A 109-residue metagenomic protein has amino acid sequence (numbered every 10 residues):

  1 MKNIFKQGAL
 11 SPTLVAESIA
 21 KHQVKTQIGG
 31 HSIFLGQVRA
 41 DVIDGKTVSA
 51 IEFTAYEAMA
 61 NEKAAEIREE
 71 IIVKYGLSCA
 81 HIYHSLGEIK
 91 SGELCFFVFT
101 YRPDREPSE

Functional and structural regions predicted by a protein language model:
M1-L94, P103, P107: N-terminal, polar/charged subdomain of small-to-medium soluble alpha/beta proteins
F99-Y101: Short hydrophobic/aromatic beta-strand micro-patches that form the beta-sheet surface supporting nucleotide- or nucleic
